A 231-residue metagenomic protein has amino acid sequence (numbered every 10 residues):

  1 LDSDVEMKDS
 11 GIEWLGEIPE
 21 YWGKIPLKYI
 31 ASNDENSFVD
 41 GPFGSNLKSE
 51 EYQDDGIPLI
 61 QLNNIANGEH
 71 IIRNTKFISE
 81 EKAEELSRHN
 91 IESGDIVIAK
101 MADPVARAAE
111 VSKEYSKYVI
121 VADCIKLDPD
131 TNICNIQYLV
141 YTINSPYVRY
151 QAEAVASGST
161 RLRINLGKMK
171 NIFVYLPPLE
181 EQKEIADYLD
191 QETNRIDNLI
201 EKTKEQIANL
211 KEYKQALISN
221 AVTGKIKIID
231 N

Functional and structural regions predicted by a protein language model:
L1-E6, L176-N231: Amphipathic alpha-helical coiled-coil/heptad-repeat segments
E6-F43, N171, Y175-L179, K183: Non-catalytic DNA-recognition/assembly elements of restriction-modification systems
G11-E13, D123-I125, K168-I172, T203: Short amphipathic alpha-helical segments
K28-S49, N63-S93: Sequence-specific dsDNA recognition surfaces
G56, N74, V121-D123: A generic structural signal for short beta-strands and their flanking turns/coil linkers
P58, S145-V174: Specificity-determining recognition surfaces
Q61-L62, E80-P146, G158, L166-G167: A short beta-sheet element
